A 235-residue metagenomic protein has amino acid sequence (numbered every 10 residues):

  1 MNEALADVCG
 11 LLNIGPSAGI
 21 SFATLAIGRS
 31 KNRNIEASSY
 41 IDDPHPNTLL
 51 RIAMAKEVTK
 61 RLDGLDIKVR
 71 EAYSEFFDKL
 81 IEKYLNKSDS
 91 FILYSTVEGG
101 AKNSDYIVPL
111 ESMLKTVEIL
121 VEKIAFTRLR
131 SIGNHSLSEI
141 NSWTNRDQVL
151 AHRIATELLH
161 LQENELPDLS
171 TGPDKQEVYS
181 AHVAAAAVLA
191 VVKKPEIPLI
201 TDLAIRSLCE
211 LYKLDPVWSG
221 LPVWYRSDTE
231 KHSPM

Functional and structural regions predicted by a protein language model:
M1-S38: Short helix/loop segments within enzyme catalytic domains that coordinate or immediately flank catalytic cofactors
D42-M235: Non-catalytic terminal regions of proteins
